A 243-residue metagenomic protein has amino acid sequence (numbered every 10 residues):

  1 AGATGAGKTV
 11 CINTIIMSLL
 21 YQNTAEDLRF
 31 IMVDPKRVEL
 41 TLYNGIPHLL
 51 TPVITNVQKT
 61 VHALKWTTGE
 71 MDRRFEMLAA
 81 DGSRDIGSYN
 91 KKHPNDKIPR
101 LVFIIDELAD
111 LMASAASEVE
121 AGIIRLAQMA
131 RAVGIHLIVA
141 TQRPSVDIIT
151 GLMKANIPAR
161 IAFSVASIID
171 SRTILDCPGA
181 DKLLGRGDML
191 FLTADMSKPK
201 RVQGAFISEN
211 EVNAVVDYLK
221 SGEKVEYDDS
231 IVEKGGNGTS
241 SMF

Functional and structural regions predicted by a protein language model:
A3-G5, T141: The conserved Walker
K8: Conserved lysine of the Walker
T14-S18, A25-M32, E39, H62-F243: P-loop NTPase motor-domain active sites and their immediate coupling elements
L42: Short loop/helix-cap segments at secondary-structure boundaries that form the rim of catalytic
L50-T68: Conserved nucleotide-sensing/catalytic segment adjacent to the nucleotide-binding pocket in NTP-handling enzymes
